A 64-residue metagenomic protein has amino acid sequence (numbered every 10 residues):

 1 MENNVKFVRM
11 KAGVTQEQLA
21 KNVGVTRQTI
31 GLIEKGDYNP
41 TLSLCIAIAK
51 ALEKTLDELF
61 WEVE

Functional and structural regions predicted by a protein language model:
N4-N22: Short basic helix-loop element that most often maps to the first helix and adjoining turn of HTH DNA-binding modules
M10, Y38-N39: Short amphipathic helical patch at the helix-1/turn junction of helix-turn-helix
G13, K50, F60-E64: Short, charged recognition helix plus adjacent turn of helix-turn-helix-like nucleic-acid-binding domains
E17, Q28, D57: Key DNA-contact positions within bacterial/archaeal DNA-binding proteins
T26-Y38: Recognition helix of helix-turn-helix/homeodomain-like DNA-binding domains that insert into the DNA major groove
S43-E58: DNA major-groove recognition helix of helix-turn-helix/homeodomain DNA-binding modules
